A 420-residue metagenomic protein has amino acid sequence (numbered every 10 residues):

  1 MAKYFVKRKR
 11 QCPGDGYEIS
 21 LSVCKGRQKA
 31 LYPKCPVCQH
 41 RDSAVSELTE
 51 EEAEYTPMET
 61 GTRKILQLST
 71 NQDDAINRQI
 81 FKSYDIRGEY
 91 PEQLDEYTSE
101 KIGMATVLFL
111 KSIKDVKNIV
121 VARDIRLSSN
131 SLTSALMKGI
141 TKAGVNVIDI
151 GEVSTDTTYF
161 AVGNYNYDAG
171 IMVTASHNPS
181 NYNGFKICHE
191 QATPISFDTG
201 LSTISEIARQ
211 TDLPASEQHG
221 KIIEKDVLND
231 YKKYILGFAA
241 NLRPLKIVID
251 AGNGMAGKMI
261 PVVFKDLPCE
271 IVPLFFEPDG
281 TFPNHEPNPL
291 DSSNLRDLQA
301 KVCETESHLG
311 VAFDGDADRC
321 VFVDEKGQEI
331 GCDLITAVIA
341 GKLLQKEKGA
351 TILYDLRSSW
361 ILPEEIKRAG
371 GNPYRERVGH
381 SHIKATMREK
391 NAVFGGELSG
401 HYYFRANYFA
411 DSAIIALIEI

Functional and structural regions predicted by a protein language model:
M1-G61: Cysteine-centered metal-binding/redox modules
Q39-D42, E47-L136, K142-A143, E224-L245: An N-terminal, well-structured beta->alpha segment
L108, V116-N183, V262-V323: N-terminal small/polar loop signature for handling phosphorylated ligands or for N-terminal nucleophile
D115-D124, I148, K246-V248, A350-L356 (+1 more regions): Short glycine-rich phosphate-binding loop at a beta-alpha junction
Y167-Y182, V302-D324, Q328-E329, P373-S412: Glycine-rich phosphate-binding loop
N183-T305: Gly/Ser/Thr-enriched, mixed-charge loops and adjacent short helices that form phosphate/oxyanion-binding elements
L201-K233, G237, K326-L398, Y402-F404: Proline/glycine-rich low-complexity loops and linkers
A410-I420: C-terminal, non-catalytic macromolecule-binding modules
